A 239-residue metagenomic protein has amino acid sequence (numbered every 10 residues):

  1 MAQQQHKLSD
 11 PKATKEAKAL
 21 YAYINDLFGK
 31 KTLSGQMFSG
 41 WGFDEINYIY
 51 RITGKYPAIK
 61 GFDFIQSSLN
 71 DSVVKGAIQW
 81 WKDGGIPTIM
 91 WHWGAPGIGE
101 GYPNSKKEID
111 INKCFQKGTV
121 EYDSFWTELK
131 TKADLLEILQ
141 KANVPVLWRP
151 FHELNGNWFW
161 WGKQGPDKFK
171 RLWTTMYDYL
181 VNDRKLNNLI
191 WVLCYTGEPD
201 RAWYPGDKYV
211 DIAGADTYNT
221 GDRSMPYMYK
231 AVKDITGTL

Functional and structural regions predicted by a protein language model:
A2-F62, K75-I78: N-terminal module-boundary/linker segments of secreted carbohydrate-active enzymes
T32-F38, R149-F151, W173-R201, L239: Aromatic-lined carbohydrate-recognition surfaces of secreted/lumenal glycan-active proteins
Q36, F64, I89-W93, W148-H152 (+2 more regions): A cross-domain feature marking catalytic cores of carbohydrate-active enzymes and several ubiquitous metabolic/repair
F38-D44, F64-V73, D123-E128, C194-D200 (+1 more regions): Acidic-and-aromatic substrate-binding clefts and catalytic sites of carbohydrate-active enzymes
D44-K55, L193-D216: Substrate-binding cleft/loops of secretory-pathway carbohydrate-active enzymes
K60, W148, D211-A213: Conserved, mostly hydrophobic/aromatic
L69-T175, L186: Substrate-binding cleft of extracellular glycoside hydrolase catalytic domains
M90, D200-L239: Glycoside hydrolase catalytic-domain groove-lining segments
